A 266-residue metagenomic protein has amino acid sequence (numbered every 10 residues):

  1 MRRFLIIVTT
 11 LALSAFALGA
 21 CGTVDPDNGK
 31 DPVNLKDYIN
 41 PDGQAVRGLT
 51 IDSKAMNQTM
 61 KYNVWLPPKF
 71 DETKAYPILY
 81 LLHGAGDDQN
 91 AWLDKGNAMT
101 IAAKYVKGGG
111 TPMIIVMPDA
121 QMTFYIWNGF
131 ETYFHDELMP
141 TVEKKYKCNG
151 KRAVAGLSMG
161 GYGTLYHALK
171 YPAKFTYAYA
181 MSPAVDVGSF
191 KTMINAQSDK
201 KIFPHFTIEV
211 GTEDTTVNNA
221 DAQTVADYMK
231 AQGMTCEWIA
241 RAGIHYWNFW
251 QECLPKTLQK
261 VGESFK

Functional and structural regions predicted by a protein language model:
M1-F4: Positively charged n-region of N-terminal signal peptides that target proteins for export
I7-F16: Gram-negative bacterial Sec-dependent N-terminal signal peptides
L18-A20: C-terminal motif of bacterial Sec signal peptides marking the signal peptidase cleavage site
G22-K266: Non-catalytic cap/lid and distal C-terminal segments of serine-dependent acyl enzymes
